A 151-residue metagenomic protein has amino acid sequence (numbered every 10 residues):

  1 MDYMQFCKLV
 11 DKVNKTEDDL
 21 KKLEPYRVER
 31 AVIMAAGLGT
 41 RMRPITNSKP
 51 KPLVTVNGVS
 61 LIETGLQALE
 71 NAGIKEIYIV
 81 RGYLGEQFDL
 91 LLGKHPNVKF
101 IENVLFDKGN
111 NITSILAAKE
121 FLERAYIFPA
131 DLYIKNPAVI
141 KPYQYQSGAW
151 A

Functional and structural regions predicted by a protein language model:
M1-N14: Helix-enriched interaction subdomains in cytosolic or periplasmic regions, typified by TIR/SEFIR signaling/NADase cores
Y3-M4, L20-R81, G85-F88: N-terminal glycine-rich phosphate-binding loop and ensuing alpha1 helix
V13, E70-G73, E120, Y126: Generic low-complexity, intrinsically disordered sequence content enriched in small uncharged/hydrophobic residues
V13-K21: A short, flexible low-complexity segment enriched in Lys/Arg and Gly/Pro that occurs in N-terminal basic tails
D89-A151: Conserved beta-loop-beta/alpha segment of the NTase-like Rossmann-fold superfamily that binds/positions NTPs
